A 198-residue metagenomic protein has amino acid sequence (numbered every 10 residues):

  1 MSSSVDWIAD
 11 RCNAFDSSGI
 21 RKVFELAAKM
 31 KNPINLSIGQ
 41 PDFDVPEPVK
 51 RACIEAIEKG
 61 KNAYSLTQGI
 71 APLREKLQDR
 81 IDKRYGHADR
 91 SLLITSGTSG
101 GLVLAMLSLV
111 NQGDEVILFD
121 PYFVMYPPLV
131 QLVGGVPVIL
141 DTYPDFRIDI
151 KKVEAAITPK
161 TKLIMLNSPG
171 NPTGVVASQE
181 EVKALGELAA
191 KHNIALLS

Functional and structural regions predicted by a protein language model:
A9-G97, L104: N-terminal small-domain helix-loop-helix segment of the aminotransferase-like
M30, V133, K191-H192: Helix C-cap/helix->beta junction micro-motif
S91, S108-V130: Conserved PLP-anchoring active-site segment centered on the Schiff-base-forming lysine
Q131-V138: A short helix-loop-beta submotif of the ANL/AMP-binding
P144-S198: Active-site phosphate-binding strand-loop segment of PLP-dependent enzymes
